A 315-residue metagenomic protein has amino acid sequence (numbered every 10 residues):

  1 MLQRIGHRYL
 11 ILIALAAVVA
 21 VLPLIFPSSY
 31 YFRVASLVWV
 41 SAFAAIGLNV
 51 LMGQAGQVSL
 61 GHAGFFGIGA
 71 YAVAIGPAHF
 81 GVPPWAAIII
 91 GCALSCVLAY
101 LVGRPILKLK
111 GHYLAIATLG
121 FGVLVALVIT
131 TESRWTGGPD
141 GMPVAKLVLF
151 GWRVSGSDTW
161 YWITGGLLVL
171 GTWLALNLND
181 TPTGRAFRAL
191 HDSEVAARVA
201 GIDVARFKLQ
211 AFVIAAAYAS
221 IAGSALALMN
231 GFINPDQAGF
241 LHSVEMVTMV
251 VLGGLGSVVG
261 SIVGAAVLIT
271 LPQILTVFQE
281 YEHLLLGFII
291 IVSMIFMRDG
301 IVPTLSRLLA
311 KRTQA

Functional and structural regions predicted by a protein language model:
M1-A315: Transmembrane alpha-helices and adjacent helix-loop boundaries
